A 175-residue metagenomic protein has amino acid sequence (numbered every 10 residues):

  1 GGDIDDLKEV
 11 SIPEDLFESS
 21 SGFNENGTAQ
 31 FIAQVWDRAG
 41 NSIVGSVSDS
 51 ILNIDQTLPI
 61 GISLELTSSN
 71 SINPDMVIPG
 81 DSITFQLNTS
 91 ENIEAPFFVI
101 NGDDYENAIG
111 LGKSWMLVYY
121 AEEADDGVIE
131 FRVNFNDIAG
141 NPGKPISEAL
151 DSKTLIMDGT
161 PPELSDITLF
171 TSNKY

Functional and structural regions predicted by a protein language model:
G2-E18, L111-V118: Aromatic sugar-binding surface patches on proteins that engage polysaccharides or sugar-phosphate polymers
L16-T28, Y120-V128: Surface-exposed, short loops/turns at beta-strand junctions within beta-sandwich domains
Q30-W36, E130-N136: Extracellular recognition modules
W36-S42, N136-P145: Short, solvent-exposed loop/turn segments at the edges of extracellular beta-sandwich modules
D37, S48-T67, E148-S172: Flexible, low-complexity linkers/stalks enriched in Thr/Pro that connect modular domains
S42-S48: Extracellular fibronectin type III
S71-D81, T171-Y175: Short, solvent-exposed loop/linker segments at the N-terminal edge of repeated beta-sheet extracellular domains
G80, T89-A95: Short proline/glycine-enriched turn/loop motifs at strand-loop junctions of beta-rich domains
